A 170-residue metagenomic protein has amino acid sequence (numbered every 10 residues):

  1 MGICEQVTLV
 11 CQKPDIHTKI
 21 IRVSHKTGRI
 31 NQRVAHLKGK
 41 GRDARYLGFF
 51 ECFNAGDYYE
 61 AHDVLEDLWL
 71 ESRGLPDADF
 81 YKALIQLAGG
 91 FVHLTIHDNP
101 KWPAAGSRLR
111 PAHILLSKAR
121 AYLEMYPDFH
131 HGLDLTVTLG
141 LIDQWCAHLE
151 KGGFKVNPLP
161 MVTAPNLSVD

Functional and structural regions predicted by a protein language model:
G2-R73, R120-D170: N-terminal alpha-helical interaction modules that lie
G39, A78-F80: Residue signature of alpha-solenoid helical repeat architecture, marking inter-repeat boundaries and helix-start
G41, F53, L94, K101-A104: Hydrophobic/aromatic side-chain positions at a characteristic register within alpha-helices of tetratricopeptide repeats
F50, L84, G89-F91, D98: Residue-level recognition of tetratricopeptide repeat
Y59-E60, A78, R110: Short, solvent-exposed positions on alpha-helices
K82-G89, A112-L123, G140-W145: Hydrophobic alpha-helical segments of small multi-pass membrane proteins
D98-D128: TPR/TPR-like (Sel1-like) alpha-helical repeat modules
